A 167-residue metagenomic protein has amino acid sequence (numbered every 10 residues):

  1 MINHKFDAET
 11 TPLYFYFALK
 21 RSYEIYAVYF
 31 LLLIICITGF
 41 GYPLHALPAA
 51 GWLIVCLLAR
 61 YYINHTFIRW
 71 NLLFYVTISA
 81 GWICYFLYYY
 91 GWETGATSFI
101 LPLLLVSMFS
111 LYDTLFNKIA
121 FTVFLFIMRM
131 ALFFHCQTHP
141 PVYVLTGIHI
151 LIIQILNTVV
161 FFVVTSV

Functional and structural regions predicted by a protein language model:
M1-Y14: Short, Lys/Arg-rich, polar N-terminal cytosolic tail immediately upstream of the first transmembrane signal-anchor
F15-E93, T97-S107, V123-M130: Hydrophobic transmembrane alpha-helices and their membrane-interface boundaries in multi-pass, membrane-anchored
H45-W52, G147-T158: Alpha-helical transmembrane segments of polytopic membrane proteins
N71-V76, K118, T146, I150 (+1 more regions): Residue-level signature of transmembrane alpha-helical entry/exit and packing/kink sites in multi-pass membrane
V106, T114-K118, N157: Alpha-helical membrane-associated segments of multi-pass integral membrane proteins
L111-F133, I150: The cytoplasmic-loop to transmembrane-helix boundary for the fourth helix
Q137-T146: Membrane-interface helix termini and inter-helical loops of multi-pass transporters
L156-V167: Juxtamembrane or sensor-core-proximal signal-transducing alpha helices that couple sensory domains to cytosolic
